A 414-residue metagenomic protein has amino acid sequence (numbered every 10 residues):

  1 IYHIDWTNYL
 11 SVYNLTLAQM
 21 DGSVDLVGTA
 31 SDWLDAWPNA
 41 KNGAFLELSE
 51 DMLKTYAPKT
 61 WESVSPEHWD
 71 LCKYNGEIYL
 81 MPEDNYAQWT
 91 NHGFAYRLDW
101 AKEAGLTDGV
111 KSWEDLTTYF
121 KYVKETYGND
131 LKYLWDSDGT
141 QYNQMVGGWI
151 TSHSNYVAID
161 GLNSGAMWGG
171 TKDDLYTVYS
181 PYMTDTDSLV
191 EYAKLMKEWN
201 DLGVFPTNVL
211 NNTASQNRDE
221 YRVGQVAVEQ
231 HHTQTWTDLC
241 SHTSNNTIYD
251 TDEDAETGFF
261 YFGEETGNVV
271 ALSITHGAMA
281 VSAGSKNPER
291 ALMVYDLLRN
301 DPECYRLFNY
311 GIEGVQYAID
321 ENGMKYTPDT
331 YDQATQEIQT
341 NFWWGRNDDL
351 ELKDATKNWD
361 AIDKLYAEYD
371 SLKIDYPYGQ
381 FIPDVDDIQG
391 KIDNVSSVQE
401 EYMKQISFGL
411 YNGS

Functional and structural regions predicted by a protein language model:
I1-S414: Extracytoplasmic/secretory soluble proteins
